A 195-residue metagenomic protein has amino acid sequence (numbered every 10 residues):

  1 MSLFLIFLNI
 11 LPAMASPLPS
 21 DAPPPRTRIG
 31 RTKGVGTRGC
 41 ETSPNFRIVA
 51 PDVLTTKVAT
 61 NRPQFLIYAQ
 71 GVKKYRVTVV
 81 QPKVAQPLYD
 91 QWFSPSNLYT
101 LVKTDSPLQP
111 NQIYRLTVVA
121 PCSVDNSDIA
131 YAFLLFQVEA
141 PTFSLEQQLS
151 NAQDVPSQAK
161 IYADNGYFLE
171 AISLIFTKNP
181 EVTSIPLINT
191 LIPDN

Functional and structural regions predicted by a protein language model:
L8-P12: N-terminal signal peptide c-region/cleavage motif recognized by signal peptidases
S16-R28, G39, I48-V58, P110 (+2 more regions): Extended, polar beta-sheet/loop recognition surfaces of beta-rich domains that mediate binding to diverse ligands
T55-G71: Contiguous beta-strand segments within globular domains
Q70-Q81: Solvent-exposed loop/turn segments flanking beta-strands in beta-repeat/beta-sandwich domains
K83-L98: Solvent-exposed serine/threonine-rich low-complexity stretches and specific carbohydrate-binding patches
D105-I113: Surface-exposed, short loops/turns at beta-strand junctions within beta-sandwich domains
Q148-N195: Alpha-helical protein-protein interaction scaffolds
